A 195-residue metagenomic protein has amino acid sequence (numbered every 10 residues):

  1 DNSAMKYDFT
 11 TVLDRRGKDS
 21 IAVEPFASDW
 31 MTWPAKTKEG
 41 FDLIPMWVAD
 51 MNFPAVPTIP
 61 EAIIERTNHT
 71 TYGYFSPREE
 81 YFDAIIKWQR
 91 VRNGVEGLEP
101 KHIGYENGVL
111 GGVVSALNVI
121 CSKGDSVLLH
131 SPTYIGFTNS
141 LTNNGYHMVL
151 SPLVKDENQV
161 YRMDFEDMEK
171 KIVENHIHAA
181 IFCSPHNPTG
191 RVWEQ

Functional and structural regions predicted by a protein language model:
D1-A4: Short, Lys/Arg-enriched N-terminal segments with co-localized hydrophobic residues within the first ~10-30 amino acids
K6-G108, S115: N-terminal small-domain helix-loop-helix segment of the aminotransferase-like
Y72-Q195: Conserved core of the PLP fold type I
